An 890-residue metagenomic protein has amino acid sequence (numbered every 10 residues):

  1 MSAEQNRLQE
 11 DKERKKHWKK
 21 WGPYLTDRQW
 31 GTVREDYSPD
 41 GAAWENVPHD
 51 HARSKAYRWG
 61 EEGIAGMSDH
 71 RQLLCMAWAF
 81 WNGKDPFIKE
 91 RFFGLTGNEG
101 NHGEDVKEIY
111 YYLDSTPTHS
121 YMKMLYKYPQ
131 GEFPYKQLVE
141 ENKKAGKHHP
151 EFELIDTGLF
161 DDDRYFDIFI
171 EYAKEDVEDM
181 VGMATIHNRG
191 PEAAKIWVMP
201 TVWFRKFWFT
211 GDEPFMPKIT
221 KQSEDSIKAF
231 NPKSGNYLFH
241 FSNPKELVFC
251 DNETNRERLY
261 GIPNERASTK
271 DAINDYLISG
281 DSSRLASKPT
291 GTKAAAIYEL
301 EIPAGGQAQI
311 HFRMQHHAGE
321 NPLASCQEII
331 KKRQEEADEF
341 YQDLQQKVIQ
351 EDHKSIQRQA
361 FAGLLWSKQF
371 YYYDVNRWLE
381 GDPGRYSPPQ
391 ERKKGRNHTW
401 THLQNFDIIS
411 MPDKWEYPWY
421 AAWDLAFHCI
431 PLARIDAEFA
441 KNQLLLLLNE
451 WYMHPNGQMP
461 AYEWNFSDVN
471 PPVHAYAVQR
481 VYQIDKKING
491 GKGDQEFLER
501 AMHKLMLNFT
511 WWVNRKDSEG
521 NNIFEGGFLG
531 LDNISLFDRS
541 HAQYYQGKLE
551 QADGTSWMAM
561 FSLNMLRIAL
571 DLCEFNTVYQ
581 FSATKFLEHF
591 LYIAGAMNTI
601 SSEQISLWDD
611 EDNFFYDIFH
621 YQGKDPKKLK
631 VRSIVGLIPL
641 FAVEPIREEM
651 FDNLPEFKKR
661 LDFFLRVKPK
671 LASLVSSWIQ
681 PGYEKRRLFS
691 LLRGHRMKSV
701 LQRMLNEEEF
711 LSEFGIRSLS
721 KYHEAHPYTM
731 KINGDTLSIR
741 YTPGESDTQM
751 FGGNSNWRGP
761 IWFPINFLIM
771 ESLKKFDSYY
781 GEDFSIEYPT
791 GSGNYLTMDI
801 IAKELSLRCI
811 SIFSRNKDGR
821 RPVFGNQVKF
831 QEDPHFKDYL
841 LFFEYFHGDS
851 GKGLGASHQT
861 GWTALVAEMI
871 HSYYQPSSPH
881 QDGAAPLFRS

Functional and structural regions predicted by a protein language model:
S2-K55, G66, Q72, W81-S890: Acidic, mature catalytic/reactive cores of soluble proteins
E61-I64: Transition-metal
W78: Glycine-rich, N-terminal phosphate-binding loop and its surrounding beta-alpha-beta segment
